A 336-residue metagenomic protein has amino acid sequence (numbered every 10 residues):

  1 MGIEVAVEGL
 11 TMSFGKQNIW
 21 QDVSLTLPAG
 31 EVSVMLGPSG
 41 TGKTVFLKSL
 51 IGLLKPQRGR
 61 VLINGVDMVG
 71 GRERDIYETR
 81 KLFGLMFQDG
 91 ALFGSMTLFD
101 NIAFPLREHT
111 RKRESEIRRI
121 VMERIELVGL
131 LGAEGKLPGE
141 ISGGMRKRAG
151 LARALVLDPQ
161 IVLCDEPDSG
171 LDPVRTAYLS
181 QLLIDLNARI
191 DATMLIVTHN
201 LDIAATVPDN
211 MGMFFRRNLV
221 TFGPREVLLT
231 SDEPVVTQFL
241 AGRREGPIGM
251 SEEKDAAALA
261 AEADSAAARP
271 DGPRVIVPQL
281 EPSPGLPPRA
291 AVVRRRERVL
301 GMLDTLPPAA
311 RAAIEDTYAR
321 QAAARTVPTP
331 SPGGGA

Functional and structural regions predicted by a protein language model:
I51: Helix-to-loop junction immediately C-terminal to a conserved catalytic motif
V66-D67, E114-G132: Conserved ABC ATPase "signature" region
L137-I141, M145: Conserved ABC ATPase signature
V156-Q160: A short, proline-enriched helix->beta-strand linker immediately N-terminal to the Walker B motif in ABC-type P-loop
V162-D165: Catalytic Walker B motif of ABC-type/P-loop ATPase nucleotide-binding domains
